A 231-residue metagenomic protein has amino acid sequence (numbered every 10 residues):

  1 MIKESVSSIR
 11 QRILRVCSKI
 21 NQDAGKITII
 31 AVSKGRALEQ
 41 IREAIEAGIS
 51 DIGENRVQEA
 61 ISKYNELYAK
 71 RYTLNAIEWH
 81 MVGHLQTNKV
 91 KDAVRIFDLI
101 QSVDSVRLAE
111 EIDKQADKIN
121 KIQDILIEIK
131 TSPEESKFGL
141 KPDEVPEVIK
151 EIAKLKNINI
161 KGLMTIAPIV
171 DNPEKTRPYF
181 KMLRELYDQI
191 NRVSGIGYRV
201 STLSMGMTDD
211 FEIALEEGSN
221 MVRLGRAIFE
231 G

Functional and structural regions predicted by a protein language model:
M1-D209, E217: Conserved alpha/beta-domain cores
Q101, S219-G231: Gly/Pro- and small hydrophobic-enriched strand-loop and loop-to-helix capping segments that sit at the rims
